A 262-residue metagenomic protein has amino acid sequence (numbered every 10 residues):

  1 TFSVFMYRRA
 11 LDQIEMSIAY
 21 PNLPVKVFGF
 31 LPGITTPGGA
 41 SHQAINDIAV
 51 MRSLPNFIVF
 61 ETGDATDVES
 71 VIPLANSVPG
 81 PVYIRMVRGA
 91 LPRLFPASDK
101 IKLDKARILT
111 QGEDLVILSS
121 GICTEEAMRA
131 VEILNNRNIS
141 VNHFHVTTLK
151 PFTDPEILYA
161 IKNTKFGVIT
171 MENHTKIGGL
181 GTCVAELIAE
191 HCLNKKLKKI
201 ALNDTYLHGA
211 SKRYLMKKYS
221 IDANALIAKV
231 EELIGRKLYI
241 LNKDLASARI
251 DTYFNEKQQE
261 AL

Functional and structural regions predicted by a protein language model:
T1-V116, E125, V141, A246-F254 (+1 more regions): Conserved thiamine diphosphate
I34-T36, R85-L262: Thiamine diphosphate
